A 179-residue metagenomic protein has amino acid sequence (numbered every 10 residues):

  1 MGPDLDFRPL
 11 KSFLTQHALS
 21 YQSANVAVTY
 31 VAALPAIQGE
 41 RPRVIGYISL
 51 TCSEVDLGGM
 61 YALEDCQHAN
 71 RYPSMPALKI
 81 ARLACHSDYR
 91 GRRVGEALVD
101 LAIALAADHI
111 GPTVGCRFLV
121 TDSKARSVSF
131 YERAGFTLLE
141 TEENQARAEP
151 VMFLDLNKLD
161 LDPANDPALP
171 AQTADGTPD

Functional and structural regions predicted by a protein language model:
M1-R92, E96-K124, V128-D179: Non-catalytic substrate-recognition and accessory regions of acyl/acetyltransferase enzymes
